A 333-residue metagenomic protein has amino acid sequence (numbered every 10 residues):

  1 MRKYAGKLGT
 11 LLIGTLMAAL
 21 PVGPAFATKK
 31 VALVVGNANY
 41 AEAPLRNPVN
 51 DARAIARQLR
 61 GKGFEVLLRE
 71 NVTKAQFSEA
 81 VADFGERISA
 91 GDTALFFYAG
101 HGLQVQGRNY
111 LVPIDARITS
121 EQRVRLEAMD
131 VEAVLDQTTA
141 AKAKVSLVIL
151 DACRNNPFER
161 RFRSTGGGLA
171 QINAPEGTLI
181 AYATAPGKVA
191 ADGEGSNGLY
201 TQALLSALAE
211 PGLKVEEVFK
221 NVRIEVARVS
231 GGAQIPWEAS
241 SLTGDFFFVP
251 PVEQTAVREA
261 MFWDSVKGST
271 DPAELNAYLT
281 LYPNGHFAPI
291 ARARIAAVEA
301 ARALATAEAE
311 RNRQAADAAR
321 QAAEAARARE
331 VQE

Functional and structural regions predicted by a protein language model:
R2-Q332: Cysteine endopeptidase catalytic domains of the caspase/legumain-like
